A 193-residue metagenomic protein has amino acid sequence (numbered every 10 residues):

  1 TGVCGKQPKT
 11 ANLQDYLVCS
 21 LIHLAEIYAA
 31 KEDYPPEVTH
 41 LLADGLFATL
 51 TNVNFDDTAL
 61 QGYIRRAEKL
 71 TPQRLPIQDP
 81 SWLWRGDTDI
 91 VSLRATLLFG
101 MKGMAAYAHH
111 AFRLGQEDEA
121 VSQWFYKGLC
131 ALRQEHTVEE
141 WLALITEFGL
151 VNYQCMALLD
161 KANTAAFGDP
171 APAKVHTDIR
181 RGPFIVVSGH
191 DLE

Functional and structural regions predicted by a protein language model:
T1-E193: Metallocofactor- and cofactor-centric catalytic cores in central/energy metabolism, strongly enriched
